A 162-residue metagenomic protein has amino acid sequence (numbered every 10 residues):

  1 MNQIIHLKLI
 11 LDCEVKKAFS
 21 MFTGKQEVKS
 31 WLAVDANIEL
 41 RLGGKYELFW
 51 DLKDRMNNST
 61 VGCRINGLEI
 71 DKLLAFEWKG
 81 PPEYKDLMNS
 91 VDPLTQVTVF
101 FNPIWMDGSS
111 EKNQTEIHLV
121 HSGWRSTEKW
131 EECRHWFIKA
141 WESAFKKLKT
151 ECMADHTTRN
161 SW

Functional and structural regions predicted by a protein language model:
M1-N37, L42: Hydrophobic ligand-binding cavity/cleft-lining segments
I4-H6, N57-G62, P93-T98: Short, surface-exposed coil-to-beta transition loops
K8-D12, F49, R64, F100: Generic structural detector for well-ordered beta-strands
A18-F19, V28, Y46-L48, I65 (+4 more regions): Hydrophobic pocket/interface hotspot
I38, I65, V99-P103: A structural signal for short hydrophobic beta-strand segments in well-ordered beta-sheet cores
E39-Y84: Glycine-rich portal/gate segments that line the openings of hydrophobic small-molecule binding cavities
K85-K139, R159-S161: Beta-strand/loop substructures that line and gate deep hydrophobic ligand-binding cavities in soluble
T150-W162: Short, highly charged C-terminal tails/helix-capping segments
